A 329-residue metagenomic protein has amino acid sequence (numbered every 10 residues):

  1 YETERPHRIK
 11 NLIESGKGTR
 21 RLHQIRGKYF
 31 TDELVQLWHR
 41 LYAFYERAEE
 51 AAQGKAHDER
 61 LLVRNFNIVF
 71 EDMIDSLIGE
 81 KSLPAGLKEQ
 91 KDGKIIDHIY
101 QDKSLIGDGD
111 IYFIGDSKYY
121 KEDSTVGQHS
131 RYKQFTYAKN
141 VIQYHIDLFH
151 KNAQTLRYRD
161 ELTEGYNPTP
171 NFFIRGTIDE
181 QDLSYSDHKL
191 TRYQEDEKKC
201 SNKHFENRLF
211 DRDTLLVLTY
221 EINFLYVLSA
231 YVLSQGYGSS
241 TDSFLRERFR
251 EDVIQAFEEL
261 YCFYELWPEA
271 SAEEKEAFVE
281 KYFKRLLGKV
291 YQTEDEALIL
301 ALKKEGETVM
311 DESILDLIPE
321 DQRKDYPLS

Functional and structural regions predicted by a protein language model:
Y1-P84: The feature marks a conserved, polyanion-engaging helical scaffold used by nucleic-acid processing enzymes and innate
A51-S329: Catalytic core segments in nucleotide and nucleic-acid processing enzymes
